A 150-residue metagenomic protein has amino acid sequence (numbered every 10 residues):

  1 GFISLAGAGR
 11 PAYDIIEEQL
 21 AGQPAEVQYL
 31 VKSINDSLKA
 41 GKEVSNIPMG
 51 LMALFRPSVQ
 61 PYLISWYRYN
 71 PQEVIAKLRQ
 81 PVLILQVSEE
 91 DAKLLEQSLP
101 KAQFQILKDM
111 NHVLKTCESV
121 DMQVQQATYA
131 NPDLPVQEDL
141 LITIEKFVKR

Functional and structural regions predicted by a protein language model:
G1-V74: Accessory cap/linker subdomain of secreted extracellular hydrolases
I3-A6, L85, K108: Alpha/beta-hydrolase-fold catalytic nucleophile elbow
E73-A76, K93, Q97, E138 (+2 more regions): Solvent-exposed, polar/charged alpha-helical surfaces in well-ordered, non-transmembrane soluble domains, broadly
L78, I84-Q86: Short beta-strand/loop motif that positions the catalytic acidic residue of the alpha/beta-hydrolase fold
R79, L99-P100: Residue-level detector of structured alpha->beta connecting loops
V87-K93, K115: Conserved alpha/beta-hydrolase "acid-adjacent" motif
E89, K108-N111: Acidic beta-to-alpha connecting loop that harbors the catalytic carboxylate
Q103, M110-R150: Catalytic active-site module of serine/aspartate enzymes centered on a nucleophile-bearing elbow/loop
